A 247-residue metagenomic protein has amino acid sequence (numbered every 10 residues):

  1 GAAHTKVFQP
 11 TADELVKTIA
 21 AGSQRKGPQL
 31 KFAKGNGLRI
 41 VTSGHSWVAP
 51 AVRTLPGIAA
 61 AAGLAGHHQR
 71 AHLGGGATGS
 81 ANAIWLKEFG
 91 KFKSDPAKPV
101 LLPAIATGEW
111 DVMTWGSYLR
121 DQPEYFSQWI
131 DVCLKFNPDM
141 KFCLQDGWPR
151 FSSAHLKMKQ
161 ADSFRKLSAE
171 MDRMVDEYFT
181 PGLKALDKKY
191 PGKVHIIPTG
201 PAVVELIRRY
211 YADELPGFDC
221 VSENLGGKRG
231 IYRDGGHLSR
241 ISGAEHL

Functional and structural regions predicted by a protein language model:
G1-A21, G217-H246: Conserved catalytic region of serine esterases and O-acyltransferases that act on ester linkages in lipids
G1-A62: N-terminal secretory targeting modules
H4, H45, H67-H68, H72 (+4 more regions): Histidine (H) residue identity feature
H4-F8, A33-G35, A77-S80, T107-D111 (+1 more regions): Generic detector of short, locally flexible boundary/turn motifs and exposed helical patches
R25, Q29, A33-N36, K91-F92 (+2 more regions): A generic structural signal for ordered alpha-helices
R39-S43, W47-V132: Conserved SGNH/GDSL esterase-like catalytic core that processes O-acyl groups on lipids and polysaccharides
K98-R240: Alpha-helical cap/lid subdomain in secreted, periplasmic, or secretory-pathway luminal O-acyl-processing enzymes
